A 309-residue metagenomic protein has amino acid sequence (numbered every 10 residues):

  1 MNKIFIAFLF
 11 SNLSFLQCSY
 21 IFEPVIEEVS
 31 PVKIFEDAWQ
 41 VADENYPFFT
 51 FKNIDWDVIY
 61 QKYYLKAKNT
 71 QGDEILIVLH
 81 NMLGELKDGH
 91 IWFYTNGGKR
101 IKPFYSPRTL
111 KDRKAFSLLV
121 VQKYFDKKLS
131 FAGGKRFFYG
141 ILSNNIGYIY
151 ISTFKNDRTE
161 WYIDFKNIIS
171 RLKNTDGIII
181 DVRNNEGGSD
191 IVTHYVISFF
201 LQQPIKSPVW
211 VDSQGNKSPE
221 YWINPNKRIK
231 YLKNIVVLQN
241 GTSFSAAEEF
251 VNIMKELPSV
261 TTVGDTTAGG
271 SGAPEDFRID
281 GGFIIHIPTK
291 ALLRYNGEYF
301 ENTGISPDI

Functional and structural regions predicted by a protein language model:
M1-V25: Bacterial Sec-dependent N-terminal signal peptides
C18-I178, V182-S198, Q202-P208, N216-E220 (+2 more regions): Flexible, low-complexity junctional segments that flank or bridge functional domains
S152, R183, T242, T266-T267 (+1 more regions): Anionic group-transfer/hydrolysis microenvironments
G188-V236, T242, G272-I279, I285 (+2 more regions): Gly/Ser/Thr-rich loop/hinge elements
A247-G264: Cyclophilin-type peptidyl-prolyl cis-trans isomerase
K255, G264, G270-F277: C-terminal soluble interaction/assembly domains
S306-I309: Low-complexity, Gly/Ser/Thr/Pro-rich intrinsically disordered linker/tail segments
